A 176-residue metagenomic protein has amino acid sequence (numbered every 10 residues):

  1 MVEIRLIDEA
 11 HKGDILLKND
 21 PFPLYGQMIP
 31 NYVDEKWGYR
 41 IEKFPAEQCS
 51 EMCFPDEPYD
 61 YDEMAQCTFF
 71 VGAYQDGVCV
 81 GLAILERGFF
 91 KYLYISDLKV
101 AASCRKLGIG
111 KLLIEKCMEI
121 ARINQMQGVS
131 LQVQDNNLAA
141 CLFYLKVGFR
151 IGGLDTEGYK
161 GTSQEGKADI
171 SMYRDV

Functional and structural regions predicted by a protein language model:
M1-E3: Extreme N-terminal starter segment of soluble prokaryotic enzymes
L6-Y92, S96, A101-A102, I114-E115 (+3 more regions): Acetyl-CoA-dependent GNAT
C49-M52, I109-G110, G148-G153: A short linear-motif detector with a strong N-terminal bias
G72-A73, G110, G128: Small side chains
V78, A101-E115, E119, I123-N124 (+2 more regions): Conserved glycine-rich acetyl-CoA-binding loop
Y94, Q125-Q127: Short loop/turn motifs at secondary-structure junctions
Q127, Q134-C141, V147-V176: C-terminal "cap" of GNAT-fold acetyltransferases
